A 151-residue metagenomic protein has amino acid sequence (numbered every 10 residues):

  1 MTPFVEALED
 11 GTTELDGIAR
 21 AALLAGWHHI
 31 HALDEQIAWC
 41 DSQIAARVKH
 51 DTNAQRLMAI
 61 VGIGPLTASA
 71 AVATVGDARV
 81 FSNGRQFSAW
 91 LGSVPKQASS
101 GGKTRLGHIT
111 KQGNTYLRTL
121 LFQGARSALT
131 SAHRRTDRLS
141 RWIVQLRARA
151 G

Functional and structural regions predicted by a protein language model:
M1-G151: A detector of single, family-specific signature residues that are central to catalytic or substrate-handling motifs
